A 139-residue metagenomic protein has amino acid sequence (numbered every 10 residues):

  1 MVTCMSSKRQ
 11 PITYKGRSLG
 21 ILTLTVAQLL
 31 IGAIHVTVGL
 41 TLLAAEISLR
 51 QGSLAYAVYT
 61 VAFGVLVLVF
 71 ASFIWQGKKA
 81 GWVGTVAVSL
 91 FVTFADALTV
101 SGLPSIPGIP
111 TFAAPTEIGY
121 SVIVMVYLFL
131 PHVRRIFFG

Functional and structural regions predicted by a protein language model:
V2-G139: Topology signature of small-to-medium multi-pass alpha-helical membrane proteins
